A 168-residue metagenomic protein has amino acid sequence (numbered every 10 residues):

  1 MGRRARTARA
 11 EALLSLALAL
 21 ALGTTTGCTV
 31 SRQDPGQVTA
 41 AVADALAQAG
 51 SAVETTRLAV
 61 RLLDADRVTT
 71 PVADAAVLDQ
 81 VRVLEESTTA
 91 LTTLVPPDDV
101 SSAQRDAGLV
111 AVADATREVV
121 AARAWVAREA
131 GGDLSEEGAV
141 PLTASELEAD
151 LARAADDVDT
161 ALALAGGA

Functional and structural regions predicted by a protein language model:
M1-C28: Sec-dependent bacterial lipoprotein signal peptides
G23-V42: C-terminal region of N-terminal signal peptides and the immediate post-cleavage residues of exported proteins
T29, G167-A168: Extended, surface-exposed interaction regions
V42-Q48, A52-V120, E136, V140-G167: Alpha-helical segments in soluble extracytoplasmic regions
A124-E136: Membrane-helix boundary connector in multi-pass membrane proteins
